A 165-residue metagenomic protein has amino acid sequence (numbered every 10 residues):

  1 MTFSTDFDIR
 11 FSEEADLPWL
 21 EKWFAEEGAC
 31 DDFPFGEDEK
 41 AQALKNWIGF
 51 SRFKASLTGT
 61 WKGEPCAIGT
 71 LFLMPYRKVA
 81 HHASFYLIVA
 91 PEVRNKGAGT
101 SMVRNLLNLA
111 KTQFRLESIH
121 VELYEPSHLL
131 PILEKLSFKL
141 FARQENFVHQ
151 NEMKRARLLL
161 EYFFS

Functional and structural regions predicted by a protein language model:
D6-K22: A short beta-loop-alpha structural element at the N-terminal edge of CoA-dependent acyl/N-acetyltransferase catalytic
F11, F33-Y86, A90, F163-F164: Acetyl-CoA-dependent GNAT
K22-F35: Helix-loop element at the rim of GNAT/NAT acetyltransferase active sites that forms part of the acceptor-substrate
V89, N95-L109, K135: Conserved acetyl-CoA-binding loop-helix of GNAT-fold acetyltransferases
T100, F114, E125-R143: Conserved active-site alpha-helix within GNAT-family acetyltransferase domains
V103, S127-L129, V148-E152: Short glycine/proline-centered loop/turn elements that form peptide/ligand docking sites
K111-L123: Conserved GNAT acetyl-CoA-binding A-motif
H120-L123, S137-A156: Conserved catalytic-core motifs of GNAT/GCN5-like acyltransferases
